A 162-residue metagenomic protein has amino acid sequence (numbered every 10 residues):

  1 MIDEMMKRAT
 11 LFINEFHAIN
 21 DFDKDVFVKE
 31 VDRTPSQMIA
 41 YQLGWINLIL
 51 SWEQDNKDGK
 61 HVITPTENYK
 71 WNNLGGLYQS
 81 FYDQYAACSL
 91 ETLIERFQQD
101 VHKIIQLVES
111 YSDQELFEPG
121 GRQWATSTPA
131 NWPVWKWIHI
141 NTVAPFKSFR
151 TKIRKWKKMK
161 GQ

Functional and structural regions predicted by a protein language model:
M1-K7, G59-V62, C88, T92 (+2 more regions): Solvent-exposed interaction patches of small proteins and small membrane subunits
M1-R8, E30, R96, N141 (+1 more regions): Short, contiguous, pocket-lining structural segments that sit at or immediately flank catalytic/ligand-binding sites
E4, E15, N56, Q84 (+5 more regions): Residues that form generic nucleotide/phosphate-binding pockets
M6-G44: Long, hydrophobic N-terminal alpha-helical segment
R8-F12, W45, I49, S89 (+3 more regions): Alpha-helical packing segments of well-folded alpha/beta enzyme cores
N14-H17, D21, N47, S51-Q54 (+4 more regions): Charged/polar positions within long, soluble alpha-helices
V28-G76, P119-Q162: Short, contiguous alpha-helical
N73-F117: Acidic/histidine-rich alpha-helical segments that form the ligand environment of transition-metal centers
